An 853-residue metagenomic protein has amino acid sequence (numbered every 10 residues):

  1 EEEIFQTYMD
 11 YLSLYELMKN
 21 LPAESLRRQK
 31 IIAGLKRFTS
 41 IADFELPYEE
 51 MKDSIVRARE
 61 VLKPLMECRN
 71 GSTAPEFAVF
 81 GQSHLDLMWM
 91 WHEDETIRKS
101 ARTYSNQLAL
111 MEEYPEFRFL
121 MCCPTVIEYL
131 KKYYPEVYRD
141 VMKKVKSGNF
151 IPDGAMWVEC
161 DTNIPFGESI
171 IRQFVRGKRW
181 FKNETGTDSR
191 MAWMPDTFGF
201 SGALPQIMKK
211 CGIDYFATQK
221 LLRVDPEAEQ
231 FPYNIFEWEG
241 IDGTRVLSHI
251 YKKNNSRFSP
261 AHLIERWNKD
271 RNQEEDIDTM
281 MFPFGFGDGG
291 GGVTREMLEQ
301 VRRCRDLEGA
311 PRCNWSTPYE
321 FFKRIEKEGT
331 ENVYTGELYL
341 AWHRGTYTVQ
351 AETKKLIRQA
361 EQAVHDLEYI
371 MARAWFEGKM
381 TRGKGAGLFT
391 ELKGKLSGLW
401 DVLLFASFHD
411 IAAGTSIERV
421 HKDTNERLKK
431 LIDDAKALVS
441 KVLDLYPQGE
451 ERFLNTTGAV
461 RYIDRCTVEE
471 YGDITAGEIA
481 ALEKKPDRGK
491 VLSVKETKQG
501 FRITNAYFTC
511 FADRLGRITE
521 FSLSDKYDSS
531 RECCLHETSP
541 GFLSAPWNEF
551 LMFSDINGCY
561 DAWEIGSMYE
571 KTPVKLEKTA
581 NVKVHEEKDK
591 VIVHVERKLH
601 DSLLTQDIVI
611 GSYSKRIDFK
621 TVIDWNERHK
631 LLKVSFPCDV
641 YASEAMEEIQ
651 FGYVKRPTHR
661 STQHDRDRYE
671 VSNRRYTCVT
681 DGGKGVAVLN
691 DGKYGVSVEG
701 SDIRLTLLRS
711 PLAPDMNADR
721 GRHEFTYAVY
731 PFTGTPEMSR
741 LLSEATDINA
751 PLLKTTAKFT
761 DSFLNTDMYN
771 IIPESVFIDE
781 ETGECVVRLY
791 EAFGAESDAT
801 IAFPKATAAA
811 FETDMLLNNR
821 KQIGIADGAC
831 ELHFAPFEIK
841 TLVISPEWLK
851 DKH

Functional and structural regions predicted by a protein language model:
E1-F80, W848-H853: Mature N-terminal, pre-catalytic/accessory segment of carbohydrate-active enzymes
L21-I41, P47, H84, M88 (+2 more regions): Catalytic grooves of carbohydrate-active enzymes
V61-C68, S105-N106, Y133-V145, Q173 (+3 more regions): Alpha-helical scaffolding within the catalytic cores of extracellular/periplasmic polymer-degrading hydrolases
K63-A78, R102-Y114, Y129-D188, G202-K210 (+1 more regions): Catalytic alpha-helical scaffold of carbohydrate-active enzymes acting on polysaccharides/glycoconjugates
D86-Y104: Fold-level signature of zinc-dependent metallopeptidase catalytic domains
T162-W180, K252-N272, M568: Alpha-helical scaffold elements lining the catalytic groove of polysaccharide deacetylases
E184-P232, G291-Q300: Catalytic domains of cell-wall/extracellular-matrix polysaccharide-remodeling enzymes, centered on de-N-acetylation
L204-K209, A217-R223, E229-N234, I250 (+7 more regions): C-terminal (or distal) subdomains of carbohydrate-active enzymes
